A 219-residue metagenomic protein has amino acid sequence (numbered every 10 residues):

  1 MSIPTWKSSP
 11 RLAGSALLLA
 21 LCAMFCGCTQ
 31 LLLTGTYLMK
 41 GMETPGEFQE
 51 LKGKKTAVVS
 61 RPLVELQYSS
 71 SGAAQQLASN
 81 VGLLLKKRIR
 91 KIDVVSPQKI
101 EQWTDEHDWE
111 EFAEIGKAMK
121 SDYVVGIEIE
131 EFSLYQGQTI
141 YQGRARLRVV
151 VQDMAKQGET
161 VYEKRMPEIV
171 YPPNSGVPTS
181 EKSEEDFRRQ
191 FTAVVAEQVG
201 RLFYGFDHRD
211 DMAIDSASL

Functional and structural regions predicted by a protein language model:
I3-L17: Bacterial N-terminal signal peptides that target proteins for export
S15-C26: Bacterial N-terminal signal peptides
C22, E50, A118-S121: Alpha-helix termination/capping residues and helix-transition junctions
C28-K54, M154-L219: C-terminal/domain-edge helix-coil "capping" segments
L31-M39, A57-S60, V124-V125, I129 (+1 more regions): Conserved short hydrophobic patches within well-ordered secondary structure
K55-G126, V161-E163, A193-F206: N-terminal segment of the mature soluble domain
Q75-N80, A113-E114, G143-R148, E168-V170 (+1 more regions): Short, low-complexity, polar/charged sequence segments that are solvent-exposed and flexible
E106-V161, N174-S175: Surface-exposed short loop/turn segments
